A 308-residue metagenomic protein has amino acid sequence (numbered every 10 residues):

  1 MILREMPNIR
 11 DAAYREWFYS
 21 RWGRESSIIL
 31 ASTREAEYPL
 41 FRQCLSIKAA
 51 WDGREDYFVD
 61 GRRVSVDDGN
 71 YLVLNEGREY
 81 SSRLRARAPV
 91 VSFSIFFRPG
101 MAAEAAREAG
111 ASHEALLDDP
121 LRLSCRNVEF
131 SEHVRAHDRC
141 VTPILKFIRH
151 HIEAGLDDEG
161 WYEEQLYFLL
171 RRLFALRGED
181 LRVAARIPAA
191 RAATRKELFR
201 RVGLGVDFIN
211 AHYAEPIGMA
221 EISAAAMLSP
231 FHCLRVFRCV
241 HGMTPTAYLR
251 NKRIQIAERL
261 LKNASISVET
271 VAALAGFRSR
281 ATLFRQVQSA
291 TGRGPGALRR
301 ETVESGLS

Functional and structural regions predicted by a protein language model:
R10-R122, I152-G160: N-terminal regulatory/effector-sensing and dimerization cores that precede helix-turn-helix DNA-binding domains
A105, L169-R177, F237, L261: Hydrophobic recognition helices of helix-based DNA-binding modules
R122-A193, E197-R200, L204-D207: An amphipathic alpha-helical interaction segment
A154-L156, A211, N251, N263: Charged, alpha-helical scaffolding/interaction elements associated with membrane systems
G155, E215, A264-I266, G276: Flexible coil/turn residues that form the inter-helical turn or adjacent wing/linker of helix-turn-helix
L176-E179, P188-K196, L204-I254, A272-E301: Basic/polar phosphate-binding segments, predominantly the helix-turn-helix DNA-binding elements of transcriptional
S267-T270, E304-S308: Intrinsically disordered, low-complexity basic tails/linkers immediately adjacent to helix-turn-helix/homeobox/MYB/SANT
